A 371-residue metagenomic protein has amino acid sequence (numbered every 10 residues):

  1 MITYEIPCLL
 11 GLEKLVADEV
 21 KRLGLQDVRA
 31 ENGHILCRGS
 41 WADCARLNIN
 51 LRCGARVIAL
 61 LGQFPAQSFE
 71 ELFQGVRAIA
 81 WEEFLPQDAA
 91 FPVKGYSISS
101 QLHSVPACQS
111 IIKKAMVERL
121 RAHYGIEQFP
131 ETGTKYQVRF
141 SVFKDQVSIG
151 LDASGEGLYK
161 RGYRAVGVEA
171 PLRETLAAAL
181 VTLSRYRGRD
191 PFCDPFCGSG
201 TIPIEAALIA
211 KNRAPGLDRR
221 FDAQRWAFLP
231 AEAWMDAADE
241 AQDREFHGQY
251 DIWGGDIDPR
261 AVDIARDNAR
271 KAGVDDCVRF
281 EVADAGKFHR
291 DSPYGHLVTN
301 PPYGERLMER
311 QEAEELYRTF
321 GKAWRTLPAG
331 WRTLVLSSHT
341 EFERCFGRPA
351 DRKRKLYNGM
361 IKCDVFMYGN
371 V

Functional and structural regions predicted by a protein language model:
M1-T134: Non-catalytic nucleic-acid substrate-recognition regions in nucleic-acid-modifying enzymes
C8, D256, S337: Short beta-strand/turn micro-motifs composed of small residues that flank or help shape donor/cofactor-binding pockets
I98-Q101, G157, P302-R306: A short, flexible beta-alpha/helix-coil linker loop
V138-S154, F366: C-terminal edge-of-domain segments
I149-R185: SAM-dependent Rossmann-like transferase core, predominantly class I methyltransferases with a strong bias toward
L172-R290, E305-R306, R310-E314: Conserved S-adenosyl-L-methionine
D284-K287, D291-V371: C-terminal catalytic and target-recognition region of SAM-dependent MTase-like enzymes, primarily methyltransferases
